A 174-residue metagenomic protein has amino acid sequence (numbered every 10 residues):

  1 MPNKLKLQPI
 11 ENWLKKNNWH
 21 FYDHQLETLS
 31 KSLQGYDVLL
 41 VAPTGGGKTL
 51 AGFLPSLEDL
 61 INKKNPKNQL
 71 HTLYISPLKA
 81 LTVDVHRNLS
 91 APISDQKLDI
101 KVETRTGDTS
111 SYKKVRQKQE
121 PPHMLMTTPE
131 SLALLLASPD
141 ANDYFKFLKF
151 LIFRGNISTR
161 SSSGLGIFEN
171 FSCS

Functional and structural regions predicted by a protein language model:
N3, E11-S174: Conserved P-loop/Walker A NTP-binding site and adjacent catalytic elements of P-loop NTPases
